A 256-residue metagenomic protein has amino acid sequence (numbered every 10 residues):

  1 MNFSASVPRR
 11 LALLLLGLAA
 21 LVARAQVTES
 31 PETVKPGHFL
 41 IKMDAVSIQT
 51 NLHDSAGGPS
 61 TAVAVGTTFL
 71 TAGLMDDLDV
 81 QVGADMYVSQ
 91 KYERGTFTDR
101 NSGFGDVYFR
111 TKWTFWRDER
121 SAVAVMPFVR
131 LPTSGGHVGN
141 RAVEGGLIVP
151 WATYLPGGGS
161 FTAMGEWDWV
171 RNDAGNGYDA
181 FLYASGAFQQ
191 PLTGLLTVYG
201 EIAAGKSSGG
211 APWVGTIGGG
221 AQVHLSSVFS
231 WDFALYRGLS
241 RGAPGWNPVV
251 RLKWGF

Functional and structural regions predicted by a protein language model:
M1-A12: Bacterial N-terminal signal peptides that target proteins for export
R10-A20: Bacterial N-terminal signal peptides
A25-F256: Transmembrane beta-barrel domains of Gram-negative outer membranes and organellar outer membranes
